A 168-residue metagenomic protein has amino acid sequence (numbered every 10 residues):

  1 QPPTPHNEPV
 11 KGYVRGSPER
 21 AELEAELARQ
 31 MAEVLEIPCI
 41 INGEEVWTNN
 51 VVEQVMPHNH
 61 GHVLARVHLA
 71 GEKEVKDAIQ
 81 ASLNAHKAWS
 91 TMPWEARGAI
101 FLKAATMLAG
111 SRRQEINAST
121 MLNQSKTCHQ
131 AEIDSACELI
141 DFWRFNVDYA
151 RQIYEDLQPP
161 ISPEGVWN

Functional and structural regions predicted by a protein language model:
Q1-L64: Hydrophobic face of amphipathic alpha-helices that form TPR/SEL1-like repeat modules and related alpha-solenoid
N49, Q54-V55, H60-Y154: Glycine-rich loop-to-alpha-helix module at the N-terminal edge of alpha/beta enzyme cores
E155-N168: Conserved small-residue-rich beta-alpha loop and adjacent elements that most often cradle the phosphate/pyrophosphate
